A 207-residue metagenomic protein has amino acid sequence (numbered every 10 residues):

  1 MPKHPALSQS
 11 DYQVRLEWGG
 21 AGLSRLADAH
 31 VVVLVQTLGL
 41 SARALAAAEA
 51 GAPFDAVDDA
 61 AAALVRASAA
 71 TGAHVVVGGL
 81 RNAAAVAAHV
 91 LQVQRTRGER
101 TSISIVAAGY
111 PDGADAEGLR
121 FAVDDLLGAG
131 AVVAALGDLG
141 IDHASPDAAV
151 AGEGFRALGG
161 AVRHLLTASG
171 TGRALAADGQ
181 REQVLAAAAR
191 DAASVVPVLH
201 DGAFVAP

Functional and structural regions predicted by a protein language model:
M1-A21, R25: Short glycine- and acidic-rich boundary segments immediately preceding or forming the N-terminal edge of structured
Q9, D28-H30, A47-A48, A52 (+3 more regions): Active-/binding-site microenvironments in catalytic and ligand-binding cores
G19-S24, H30-A47: Short acidic, Gly/Ser-rich segments with clustered Asp/Glu that frequently serve as metal-coordination loops in enzyme
A21-S24, H89-R95, R120-F121, L185: A generic local secondary-structure boundary/capping motif
A29-V31, A114-R120: A short glycine/serine-rich beta->alpha loop
G39, R43, N82, V86 (+2 more regions): General structural feature for long, well-ordered alpha-helical segments within catalytic domains of soluble enzymes
L45-G113: Acidic/Gly/His-enriched mid-domain segments of enzyme catalytic cores or analogous surface patches that mediate
D58-V77, R97-E99, L119-P207: Long, charged alpha-helical interface segments
